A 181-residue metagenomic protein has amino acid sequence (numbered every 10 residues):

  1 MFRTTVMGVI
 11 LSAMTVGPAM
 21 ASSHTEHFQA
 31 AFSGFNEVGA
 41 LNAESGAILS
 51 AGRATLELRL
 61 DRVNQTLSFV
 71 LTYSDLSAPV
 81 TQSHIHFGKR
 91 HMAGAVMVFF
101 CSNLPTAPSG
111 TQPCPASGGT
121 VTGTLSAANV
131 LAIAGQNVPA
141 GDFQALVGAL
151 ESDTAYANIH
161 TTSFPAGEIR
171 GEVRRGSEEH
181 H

Functional and structural regions predicted by a protein language model:
M1-F2: N-terminal secretory signal peptides that target proteins for export/translocation
T5-V16: Bacterial N-terminal signal peptides
G17-S83, F87-H181: Metal-centered catalytic cores of metalloenzymes
